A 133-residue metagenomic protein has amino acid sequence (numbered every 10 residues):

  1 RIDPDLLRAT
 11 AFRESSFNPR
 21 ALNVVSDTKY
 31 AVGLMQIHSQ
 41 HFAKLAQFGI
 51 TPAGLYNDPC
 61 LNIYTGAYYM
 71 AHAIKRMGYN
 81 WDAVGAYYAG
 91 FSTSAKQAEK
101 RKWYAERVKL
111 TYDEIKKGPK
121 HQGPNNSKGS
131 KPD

Functional and structural regions predicted by a protein language model:
R1-D133: Catalytic glycan-binding domains that act on GlcNAc-containing polysaccharides
